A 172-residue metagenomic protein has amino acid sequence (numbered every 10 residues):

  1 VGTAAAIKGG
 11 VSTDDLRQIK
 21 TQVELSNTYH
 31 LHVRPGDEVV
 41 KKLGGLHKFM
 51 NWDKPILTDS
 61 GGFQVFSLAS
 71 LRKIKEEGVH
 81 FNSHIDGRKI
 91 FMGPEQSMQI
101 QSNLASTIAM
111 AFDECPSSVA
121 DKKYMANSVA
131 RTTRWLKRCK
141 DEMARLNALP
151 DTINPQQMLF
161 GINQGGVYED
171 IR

Functional and structural regions predicted by a protein language model:
V1-D151: Non-catalytic, usually N-terminal nucleic-acid engagement modules in DNA/RNA processing proteins
Q156-R172: Glycine/Thr-rich beta-alpha phosphate-binding loop at enzyme active sites
